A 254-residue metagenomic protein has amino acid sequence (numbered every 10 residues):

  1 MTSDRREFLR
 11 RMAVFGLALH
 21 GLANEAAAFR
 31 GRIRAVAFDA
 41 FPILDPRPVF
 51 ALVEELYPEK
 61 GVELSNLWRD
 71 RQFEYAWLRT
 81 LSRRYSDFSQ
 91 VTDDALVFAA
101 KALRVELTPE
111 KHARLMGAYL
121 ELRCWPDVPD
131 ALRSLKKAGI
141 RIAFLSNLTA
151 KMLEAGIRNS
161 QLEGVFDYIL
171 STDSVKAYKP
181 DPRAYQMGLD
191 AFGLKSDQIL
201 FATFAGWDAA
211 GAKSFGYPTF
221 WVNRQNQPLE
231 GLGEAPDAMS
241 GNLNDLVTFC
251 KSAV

Functional and structural regions predicted by a protein language model:
M1-G16: N-terminal secretory signal peptides and thylakoid transit peptides that target proteins across membranes
R11, R133, L145, T149-A150 (+1 more regions): Asp-based, Mg2+/Mn2+-dependent phosphohydrolase catalytic module
H20-R30: Bacterial Sec-dependent signal peptides at the C-terminal "C-region" and cleavage site
F29-D70: Active-site neighborhood of HAD-like aspartate-dependent phosphohydrolases
R30-G31, A138-I140, F192-K195: Glycine-rich phosphate-binding loop signature in dinucleotide/nucleotide-binding domains
F50, S65, R69, S89-V97 (+1 more regions): An amphipathic alpha-helix signature
A76-A113: A metal-dependent, Asp-based hydrolase signature
S89-Q90, L107-A143, E154: Short, acidic loop-to-helix structural element flanking the phosphoryl-transfer center in phosphate-processing enzymes
